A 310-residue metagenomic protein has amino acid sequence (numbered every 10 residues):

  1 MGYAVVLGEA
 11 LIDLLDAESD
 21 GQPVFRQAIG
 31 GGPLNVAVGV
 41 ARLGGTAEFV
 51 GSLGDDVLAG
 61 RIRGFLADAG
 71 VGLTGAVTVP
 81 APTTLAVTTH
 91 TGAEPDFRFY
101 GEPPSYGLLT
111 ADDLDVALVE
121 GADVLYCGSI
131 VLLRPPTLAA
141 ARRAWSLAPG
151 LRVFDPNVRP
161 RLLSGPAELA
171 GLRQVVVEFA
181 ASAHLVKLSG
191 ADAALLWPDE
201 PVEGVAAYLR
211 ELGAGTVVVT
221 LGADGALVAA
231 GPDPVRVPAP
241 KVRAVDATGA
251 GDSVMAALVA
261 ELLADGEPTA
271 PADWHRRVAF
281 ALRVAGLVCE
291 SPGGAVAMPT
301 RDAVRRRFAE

Functional and structural regions predicted by a protein language model:
M1-G72, V245: Glycine-rich phosphate/adenosyl-contacting loop at the front of the ribokinase-like
M1-V5, P198-E310: Conserved phosphate-binding/catalytic region of the ribokinase-like
G8, I12, F154-P156, L188 (+2 more regions): Active-site flanking residues adjacent to catalytic metal/cofactor-binding acidic residues
T46-S129, R306-E310: Conserved N-terminal subdomain of the carbohydrate kinase-like
A47-F49, R152, V217: Hydrophobic/aromatic residues located in beta-strands of well-ordered beta-sheets within soluble catalytic
V124-A207, D224-G225: Conserved beta-alpha-beta core of the PfkB/ribokinase-like small-molecule kinase fold
